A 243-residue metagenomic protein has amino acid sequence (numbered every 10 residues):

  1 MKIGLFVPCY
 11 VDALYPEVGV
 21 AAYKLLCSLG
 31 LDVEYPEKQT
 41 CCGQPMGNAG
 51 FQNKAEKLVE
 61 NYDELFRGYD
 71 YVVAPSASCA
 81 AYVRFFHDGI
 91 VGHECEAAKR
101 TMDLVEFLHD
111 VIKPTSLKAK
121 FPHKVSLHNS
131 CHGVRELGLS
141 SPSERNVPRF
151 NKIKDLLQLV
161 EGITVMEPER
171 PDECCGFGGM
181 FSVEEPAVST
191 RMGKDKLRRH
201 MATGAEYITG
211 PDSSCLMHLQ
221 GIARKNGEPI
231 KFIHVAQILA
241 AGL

Functional and structural regions predicted by a protein language model:
M1-L243: Iron-sulfur cluster-binding electron-transfer modules in prokaryotic oxidoreductases
